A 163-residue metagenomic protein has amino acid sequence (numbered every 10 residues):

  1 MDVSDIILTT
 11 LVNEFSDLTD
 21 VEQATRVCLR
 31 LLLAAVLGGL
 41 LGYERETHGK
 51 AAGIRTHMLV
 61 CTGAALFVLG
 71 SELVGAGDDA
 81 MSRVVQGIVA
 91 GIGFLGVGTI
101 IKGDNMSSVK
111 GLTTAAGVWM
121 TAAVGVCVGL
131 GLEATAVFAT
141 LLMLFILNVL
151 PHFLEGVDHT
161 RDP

Functional and structural regions predicted by a protein language model:
M1-V84, L130-G131, A136, F153-G156 (+1 more regions): Alpha-helical transmembrane segments and their membrane-interface boundaries that form or gate the permeation pathway
A34-G38, A64-V68, A122-G125, T140-N148: Hydrophobic core segments of alpha-helical transmembrane domains in multi-pass membrane transport and ion-translocation
V36-L41, F94-I101, G125: Hydrophobic transmembrane alpha-helices of secondary-active transporters and Na+-translocating membrane complexes
A51-T56, K102-T113: Short, amphipathic, aromatic/basic-enriched membrane-interface segments that mark the entry/exit of transmembrane
L59-L69, A90-F94, A115-V128: Small-residue-rich segments of transmembrane alpha-helices in multi-pass membrane proteins, especially helix faces
A80-L95: Alpha-helical transmembrane-segment detector that highlights a single hydrophobic TM helix and its immediate
G91-G96, L142-H152: Alpha-helical transmembrane segments and their membrane-interface exit regions
D104-S107, A122-A136: Membrane-helix boundary connector in multi-pass membrane proteins
